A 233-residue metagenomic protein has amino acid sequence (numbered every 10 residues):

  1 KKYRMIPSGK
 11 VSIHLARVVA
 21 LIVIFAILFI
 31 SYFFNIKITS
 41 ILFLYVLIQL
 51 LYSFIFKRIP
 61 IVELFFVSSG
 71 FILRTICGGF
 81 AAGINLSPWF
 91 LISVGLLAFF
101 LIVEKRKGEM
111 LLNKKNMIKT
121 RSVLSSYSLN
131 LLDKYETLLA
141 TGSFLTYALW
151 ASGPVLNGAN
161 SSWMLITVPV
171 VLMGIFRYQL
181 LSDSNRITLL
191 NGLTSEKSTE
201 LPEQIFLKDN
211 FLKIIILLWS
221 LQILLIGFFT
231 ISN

Functional and structural regions predicted by a protein language model:
K1-L42, P88-F99, D133-F144, N210-I226: Multi-pass membrane catalytic core of lipid/isoprenoid biosynthesis enzymes
K1-S8, V103-L132, R186-P202: Cytosolic, membrane-interface loops and tails of multi-pass inner-membrane proteins
S12, Q179-L221: Interfacial loop-to-transmembrane junctions
R17-S53, K57, F144-F176: Transmembrane helix-loop-helix
V46-I55, L73-I76, V94-N113, F144-A148 (+1 more regions): Transmembrane alpha-helical segments that form the membrane-embedded catalytic/substrate-channel core of multi-pass
P60-G70, L207-I216: Cytoplasmic-side transmembrane-helix entry/capping segments in multi-pass membrane proteins
P60-V67, I84-F90, K107-M117, S182-L190: A cytosolic-side transmembrane-helix exit/cap motif
L225-N233: Juxtamembrane boundary at the C-terminal end of a transmembrane helix
